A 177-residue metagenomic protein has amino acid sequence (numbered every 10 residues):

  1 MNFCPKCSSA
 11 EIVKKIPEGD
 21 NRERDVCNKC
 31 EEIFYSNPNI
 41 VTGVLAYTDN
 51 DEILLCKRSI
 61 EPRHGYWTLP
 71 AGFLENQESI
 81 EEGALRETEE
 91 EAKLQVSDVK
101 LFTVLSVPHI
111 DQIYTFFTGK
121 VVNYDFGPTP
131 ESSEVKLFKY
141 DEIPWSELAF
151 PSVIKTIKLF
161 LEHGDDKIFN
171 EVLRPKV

Functional and structural regions predicted by a protein language model:
M1-V44: Acidic, metal-coordinating catalytic segment for phosphate/diphosphate chemistry, firing primarily on the Nudix
I16, G65, E147: Short glycine-/acidic-enriched loop or helix-start segments at secondary-structure transitions that form or flank
G19, E61, L105-H109, K176-V177: A short beta-turn/loop motif at secondary-structure boundaries
R22-R24, E52, H64, Q112: A generic structural signal for beta-strand entry/edge sites
E31-L101: Long, charge-rich boundary regions
Y35-S36, K139, V172-L173: Short amphipathic beta-strand/extended segments with alternating polar/hydrophobic composition
T48, L74-L159, K167-F169: Unchanged
H163-V177: Charged phosphate-binding loop/patch that engages nucleotide di/tri-phosphates or the phosphate backbone of nucleic
